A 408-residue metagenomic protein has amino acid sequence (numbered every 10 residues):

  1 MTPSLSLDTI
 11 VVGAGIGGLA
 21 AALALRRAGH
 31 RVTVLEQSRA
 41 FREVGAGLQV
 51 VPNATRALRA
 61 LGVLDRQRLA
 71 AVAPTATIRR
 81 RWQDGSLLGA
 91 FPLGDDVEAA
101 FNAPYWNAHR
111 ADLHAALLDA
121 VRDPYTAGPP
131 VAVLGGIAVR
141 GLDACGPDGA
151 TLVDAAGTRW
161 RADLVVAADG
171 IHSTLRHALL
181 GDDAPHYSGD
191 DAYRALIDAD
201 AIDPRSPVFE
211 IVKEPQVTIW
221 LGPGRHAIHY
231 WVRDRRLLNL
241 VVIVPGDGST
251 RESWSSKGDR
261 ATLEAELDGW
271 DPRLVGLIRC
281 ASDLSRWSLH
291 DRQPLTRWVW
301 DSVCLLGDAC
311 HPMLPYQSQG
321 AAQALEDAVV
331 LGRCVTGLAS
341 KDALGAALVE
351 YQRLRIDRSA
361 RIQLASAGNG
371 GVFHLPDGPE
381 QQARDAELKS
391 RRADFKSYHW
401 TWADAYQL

Functional and structural regions predicted by a protein language model:
T2-T9, V51-A201, D247-E266, K396 (+1 more regions): Conserved N-terminal helical subregion
D8, R31, L237-L240: Residues at the starts of beta-strands that form the adenosine-phosphate
V11-R39, V166-A167, Y193, H229 (+2 more regions): Conserved mid-domain beta->alpha element of the FAD-binding
G45, L61-G62, A71, F91-P92 (+4 more regions): Short, flexible helix/strand-to-coil boundary loops that buttress conserved ligand/catalytic motifs in alpha/beta
R80-R81, V212-S249, L267, L289: Active-site substrate-recognition segment that forms the wall of the catalytic cavity or substrate channel
I202, S253-S285, L344, Q352-R353: Flavin-binding catalytic cores
G370-R392: C-terminal domain-closing interface element
R384-L408: Tryptophan-rich aromatic "cage" segments
